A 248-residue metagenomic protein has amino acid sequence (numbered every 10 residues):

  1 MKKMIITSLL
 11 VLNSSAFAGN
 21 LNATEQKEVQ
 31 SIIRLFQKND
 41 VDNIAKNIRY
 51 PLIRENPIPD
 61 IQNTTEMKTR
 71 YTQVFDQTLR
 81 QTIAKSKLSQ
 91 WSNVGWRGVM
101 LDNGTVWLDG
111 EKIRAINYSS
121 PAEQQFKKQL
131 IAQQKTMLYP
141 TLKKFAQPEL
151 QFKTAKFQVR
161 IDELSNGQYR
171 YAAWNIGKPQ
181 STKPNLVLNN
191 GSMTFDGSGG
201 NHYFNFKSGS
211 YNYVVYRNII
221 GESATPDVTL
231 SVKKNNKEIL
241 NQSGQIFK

Functional and structural regions predicted by a protein language model:
M4-N13: Sec-dependent N-terminal signal peptides
S14-A18: Sec/Tat signal peptide C-region and signal peptidase I cleavage site
G19-Q30, R34, K46-L150, A155-R160 (+4 more regions): C-terminal-biased regions
Q37-K38: Charged, alpha-helical scaffolding/interaction elements associated with membrane systems
G167, A172-G177: Short Gly/aromatic-enriched secondary-structure transition segments
K178-N185: Solvent-exposed edge beta-strands and adjacent loop segments that serve as assembly or binding interfaces
